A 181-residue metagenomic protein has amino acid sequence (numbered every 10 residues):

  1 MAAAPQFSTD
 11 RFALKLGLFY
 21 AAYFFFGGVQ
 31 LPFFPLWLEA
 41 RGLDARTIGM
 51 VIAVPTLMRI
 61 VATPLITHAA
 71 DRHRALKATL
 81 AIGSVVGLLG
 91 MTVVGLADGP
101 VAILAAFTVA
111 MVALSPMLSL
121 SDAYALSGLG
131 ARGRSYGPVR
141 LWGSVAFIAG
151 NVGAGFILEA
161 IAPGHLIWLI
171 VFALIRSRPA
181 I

Functional and structural regions predicted by a protein language model:
A3-T56: Helix-loop boundary and gating motifs at the non-cytosolic
A21, G90-V94, P100-L120, Y124: Hydrophobic core of transmembrane alpha-helices in multi-pass small-molecule transporters, especially MFS/SLC-type
V51-R59, G143, A173: Transmembrane alpha-helical segments of major facilitator superfamily
T56-P64, F147-I148, V152: Residue-level signature of mid-helix packing/kink "hotspots" within the transmembrane helices of 12-pass Major
I60-A75, I157-E159: Helix-to-loop junctions at the C-terminal end of transmembrane segments in multipass secondary transporters
R74, L96-V101, A180: Helix-breaking motifs and short loop linkers at transmembrane-helix boundaries and internal kinks in secondary membrane
A78-T92, V171: Structural signature of the two symmetry-related core transmembrane helices
G150, H165-I181: Symmetry-related core transmembrane helices of the 12-TM Major Facilitator Superfamily/SLC fold
